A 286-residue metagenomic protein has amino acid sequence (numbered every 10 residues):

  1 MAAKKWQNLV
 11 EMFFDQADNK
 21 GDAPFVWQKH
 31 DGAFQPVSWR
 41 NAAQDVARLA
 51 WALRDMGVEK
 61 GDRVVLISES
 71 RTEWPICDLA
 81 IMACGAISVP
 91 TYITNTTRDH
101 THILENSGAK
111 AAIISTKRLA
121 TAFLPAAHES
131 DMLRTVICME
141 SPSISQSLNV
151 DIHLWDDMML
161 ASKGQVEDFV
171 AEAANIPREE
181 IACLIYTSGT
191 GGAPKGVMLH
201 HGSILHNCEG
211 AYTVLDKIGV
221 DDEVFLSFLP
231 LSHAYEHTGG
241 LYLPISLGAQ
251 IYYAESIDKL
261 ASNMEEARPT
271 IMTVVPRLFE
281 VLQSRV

Functional and structural regions predicted by a protein language model:
K5, F25-L79, T96-T101, L154-M159 (+1 more regions): Conserved AMP-binding/adenylate-forming core of the ANL superfamily
M12-V37, S143-I144: AMP-dependent adenylate-forming
D22-P24, H153, K163-Y186, A193 (+1 more regions): Conserved pre-ATP/AMP-binding loop-to-beta segment of ANL
P36-R40, D156, A182-C208: Conserved AMP-binding A3 loop
A43-R48, R178, V197-I218: Conserved structural elements of the adenylate-forming
A50, R63, E69-V89, I93-T97 (+3 more regions): A short helix-loop-beta submotif of the ANL/AMP-binding
A83-L160: Structural core segment of the AMP-binding/adenylate-forming
L205-V224, L231-V286: Conserved AMP-binding/adenylation subdomain of ANL enzymes
